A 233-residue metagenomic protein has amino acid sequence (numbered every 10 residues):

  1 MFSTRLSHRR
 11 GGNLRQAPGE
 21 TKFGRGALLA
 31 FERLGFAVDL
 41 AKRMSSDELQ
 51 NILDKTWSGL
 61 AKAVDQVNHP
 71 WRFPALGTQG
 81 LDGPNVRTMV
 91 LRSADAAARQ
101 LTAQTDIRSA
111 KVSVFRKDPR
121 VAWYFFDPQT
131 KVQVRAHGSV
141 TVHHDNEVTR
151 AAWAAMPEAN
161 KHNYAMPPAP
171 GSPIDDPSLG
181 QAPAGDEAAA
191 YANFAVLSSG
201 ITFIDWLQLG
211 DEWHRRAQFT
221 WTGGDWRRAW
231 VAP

Functional and structural regions predicted by a protein language model:
T4, A17, T21, A27-A30 (+2 more regions): Ala/Thr-enriched low-complexity intrinsically disordered regions
R10, A17-T21, D176, G180: A generic alpha-helix propensity feature with a strong bias for hydrophobic helices
T21-K22, N51: Coil-to-alpha-helix initiation sites in intrinsically disordered, low-complexity, charged segments
A30-P233: Binding-site signature for planar aromatic cofactors or substrates
